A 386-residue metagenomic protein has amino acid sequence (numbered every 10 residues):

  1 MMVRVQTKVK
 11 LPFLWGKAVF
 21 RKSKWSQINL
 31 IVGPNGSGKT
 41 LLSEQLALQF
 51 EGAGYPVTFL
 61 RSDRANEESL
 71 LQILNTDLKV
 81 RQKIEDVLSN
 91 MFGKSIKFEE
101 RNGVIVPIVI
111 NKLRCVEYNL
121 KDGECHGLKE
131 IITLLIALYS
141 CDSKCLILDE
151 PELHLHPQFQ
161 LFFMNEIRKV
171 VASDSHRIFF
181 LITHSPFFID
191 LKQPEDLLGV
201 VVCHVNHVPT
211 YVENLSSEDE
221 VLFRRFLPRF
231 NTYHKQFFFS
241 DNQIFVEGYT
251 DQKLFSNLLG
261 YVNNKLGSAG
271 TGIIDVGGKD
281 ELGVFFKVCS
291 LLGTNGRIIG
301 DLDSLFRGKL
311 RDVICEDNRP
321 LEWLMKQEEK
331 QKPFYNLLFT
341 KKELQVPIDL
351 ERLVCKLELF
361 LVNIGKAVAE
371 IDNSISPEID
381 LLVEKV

Functional and structural regions predicted by a protein language model:
M1-G33, S37, A47-G52, I73 (+2 more regions): Acidic, Mg2+-coordinating catalytic modules of nucleic-acid enzymes
M2-F50, P107-Q236, Q252-K253: Switch/communication elements of ASCE P-loop NTPase nucleotide-binding domains
F50-I105, N111-K112, M325: Coupling/switch segment of ABC-type P-loop NTPase heads
G54, S95, H176, L197 (+2 more regions): A generic structural signal for alpha->beta connector loops
G54-F59, L197-V202, I273: Conserved beta-strand scaffold positions in the cores of enzyme catalytic domains, especially in NTP/NDP-utilizing
D63, T183-S185, L302: Residues in the short beta-alpha loop(s) of Rossmann-like NAD(P)-binding domains
E67, I189-L191, V208-V212, L305-V313: Switch/connector loops and helix/strand junctions flanking conserved nucleotide-binding motifs in nucleotide-processing
L88-S89, V171, C289: A generic structural signal for well-ordered alpha-helical segments
